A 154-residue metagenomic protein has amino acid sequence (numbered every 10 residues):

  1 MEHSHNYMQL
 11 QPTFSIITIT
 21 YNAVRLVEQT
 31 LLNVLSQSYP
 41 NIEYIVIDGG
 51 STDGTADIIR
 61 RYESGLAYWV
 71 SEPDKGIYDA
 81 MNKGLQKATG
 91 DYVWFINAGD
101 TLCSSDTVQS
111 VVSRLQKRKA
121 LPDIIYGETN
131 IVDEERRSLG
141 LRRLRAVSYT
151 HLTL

Functional and structural regions predicted by a protein language model:
M1-N33: N-proximal low-complexity "stem/linker" segments adjacent to membrane-targeting elements
N33-N41: Short, acidic, metal-binding catalytic loop of nucleotide-sugar glycosyltransferases
I42-G50, V70-S71: Short beta-strand/loop segment that forms part of the nucleotide-sugar
D48-D57, N97: A conserved acidic beta->alpha catalytic loop
E72-A88: Glycine-rich, basic loop-to-helix element that forms the pyrophosphate-binding segment of sugar-nucleotide handling
V93: Short aromatic/hydrophobic "clamp" motif used to bind/position activated sugar donors
S105-L139: Conserved donor NDP-sugar-binding/catalytic core segment of glycosyltransferases
T150-L154: Conserved small/polar residues in nucleotide/adenosyl-binding loops
